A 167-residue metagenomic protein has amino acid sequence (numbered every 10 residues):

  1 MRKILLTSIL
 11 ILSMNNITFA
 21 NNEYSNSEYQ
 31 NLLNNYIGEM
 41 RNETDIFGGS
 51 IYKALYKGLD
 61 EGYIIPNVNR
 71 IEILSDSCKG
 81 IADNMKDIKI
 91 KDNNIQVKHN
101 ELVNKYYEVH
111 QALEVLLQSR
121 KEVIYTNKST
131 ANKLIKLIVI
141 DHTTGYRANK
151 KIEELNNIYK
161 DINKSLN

Functional and structural regions predicted by a protein language model:
M1-N22: Classical Sec-dependent N-terminal signal peptides that target proteins to the secretory pathway
N15-T18, G80, K105, L116 (+1 more regions): Generic hydrophobic/packing signal
N22-V68, Q111-N167: C-terminal amphipathic alpha-helix
E72-Y106, R120-E122, I158, N163-L166: Short, solvent-exposed, charged loop/turn and helix-capping segments that join or cap alpha-helices on peripheral
